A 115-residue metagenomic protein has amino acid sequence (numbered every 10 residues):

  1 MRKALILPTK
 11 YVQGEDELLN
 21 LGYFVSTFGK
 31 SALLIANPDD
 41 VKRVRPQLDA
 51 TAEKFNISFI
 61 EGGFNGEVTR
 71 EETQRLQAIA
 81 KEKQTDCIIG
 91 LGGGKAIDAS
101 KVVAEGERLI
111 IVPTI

Functional and structural regions predicted by a protein language model:
M1-C87: ATP/NTP phosphate-donor binding region
V68-I115: Glycine/threonine-rich beta-strand-loop-alpha-helix active-site module that forms ligand/phosphate-binding
